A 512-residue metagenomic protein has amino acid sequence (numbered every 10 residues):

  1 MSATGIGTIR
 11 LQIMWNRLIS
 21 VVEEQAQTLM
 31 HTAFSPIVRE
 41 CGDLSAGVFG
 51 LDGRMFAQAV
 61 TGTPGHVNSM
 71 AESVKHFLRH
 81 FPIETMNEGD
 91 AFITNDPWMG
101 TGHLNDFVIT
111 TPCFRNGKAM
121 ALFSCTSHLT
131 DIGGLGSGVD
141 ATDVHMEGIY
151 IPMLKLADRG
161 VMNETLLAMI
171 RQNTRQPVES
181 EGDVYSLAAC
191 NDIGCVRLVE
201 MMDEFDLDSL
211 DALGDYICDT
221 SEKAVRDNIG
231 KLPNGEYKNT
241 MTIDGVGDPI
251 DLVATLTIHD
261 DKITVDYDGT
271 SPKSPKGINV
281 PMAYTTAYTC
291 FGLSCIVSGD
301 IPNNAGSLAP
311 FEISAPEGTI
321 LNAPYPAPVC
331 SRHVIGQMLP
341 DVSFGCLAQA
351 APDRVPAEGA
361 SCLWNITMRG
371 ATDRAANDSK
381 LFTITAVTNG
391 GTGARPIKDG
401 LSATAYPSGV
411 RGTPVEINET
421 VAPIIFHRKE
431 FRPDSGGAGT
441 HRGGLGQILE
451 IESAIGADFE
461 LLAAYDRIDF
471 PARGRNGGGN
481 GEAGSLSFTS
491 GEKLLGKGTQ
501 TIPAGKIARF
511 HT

Functional and structural regions predicted by a protein language model:
M1-E88, I93-T512: Glycine/proline-enriched, intrinsically flexible loops and inter-domain linkers
